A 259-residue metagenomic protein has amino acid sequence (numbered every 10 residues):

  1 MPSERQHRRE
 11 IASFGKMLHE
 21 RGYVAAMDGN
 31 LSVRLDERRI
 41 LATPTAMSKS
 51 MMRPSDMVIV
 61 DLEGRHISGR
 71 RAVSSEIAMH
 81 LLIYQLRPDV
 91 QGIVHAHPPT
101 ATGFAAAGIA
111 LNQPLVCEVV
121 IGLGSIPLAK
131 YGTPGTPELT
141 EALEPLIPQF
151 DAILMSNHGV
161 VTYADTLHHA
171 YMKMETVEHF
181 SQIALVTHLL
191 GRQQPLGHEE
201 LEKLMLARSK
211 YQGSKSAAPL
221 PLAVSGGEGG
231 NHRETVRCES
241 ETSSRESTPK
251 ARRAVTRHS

Functional and structural regions predicted by a protein language model:
M1-S259: Glycine-rich flexible loops
